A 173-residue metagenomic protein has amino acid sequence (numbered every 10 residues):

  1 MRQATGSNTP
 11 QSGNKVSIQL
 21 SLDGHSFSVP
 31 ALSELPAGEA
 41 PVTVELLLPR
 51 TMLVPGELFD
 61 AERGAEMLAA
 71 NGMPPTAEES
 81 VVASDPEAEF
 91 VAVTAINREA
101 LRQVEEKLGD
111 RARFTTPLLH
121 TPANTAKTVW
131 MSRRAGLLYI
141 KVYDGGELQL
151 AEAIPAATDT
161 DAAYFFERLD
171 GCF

Functional and structural regions predicted by a protein language model:
M1-F173: Hydrophobic/aromatic-enriched cytosolic interaction surfaces used to assemble or bind macromolecules
